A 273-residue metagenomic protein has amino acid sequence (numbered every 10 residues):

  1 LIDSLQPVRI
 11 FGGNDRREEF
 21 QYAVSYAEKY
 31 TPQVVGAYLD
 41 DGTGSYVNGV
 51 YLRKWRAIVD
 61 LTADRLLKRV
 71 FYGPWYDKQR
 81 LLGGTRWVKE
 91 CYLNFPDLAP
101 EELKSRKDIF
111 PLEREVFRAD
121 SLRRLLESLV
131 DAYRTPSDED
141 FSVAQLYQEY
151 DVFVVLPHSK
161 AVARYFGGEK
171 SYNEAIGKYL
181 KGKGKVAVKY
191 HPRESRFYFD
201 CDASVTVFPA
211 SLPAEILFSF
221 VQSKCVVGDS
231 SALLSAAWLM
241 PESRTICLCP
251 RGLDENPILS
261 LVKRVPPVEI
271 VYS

Functional and structural regions predicted by a protein language model:
L1-G83, A232-S235: Active-site and donor-binding regions of nucleotide-sugar-utilizing enzymes
G13-R16, G36-G44, E149-A161, Y190-R193 (+1 more regions): Short loop/turn segments at strand-loop or loop-helix junctions that form parts of catalytic or ligand-binding pockets
E19-Q21, Y46-V47, A161-R164, E194-D200 (+1 more regions): Short, charged/polar "capping" segments at the starts of alpha-helices and the immediately preceding loops
S45-Y51, R164-Y165, P213-V221, D254-R264: Short, charged, surface-exposed secondary-structure boundary motifs
V47-G49, R53-F153: A nucleotide-sugar donor-handling region in carbohydrate enzymes
L156, N173, G177-A210, V265: Catalytic donor nucleotide-activated moiety binding site of glycosyltransferases and closely related
P192-L234, W238-L239, V262: Donor nucleotide-activated moiety binding/catalytic core segment of transferases that use nucleotide-activated donors
L233-S273: Catalytic binding pocket for nucleotide-activated donors in carbohydrate/polymer assembly enzymes
